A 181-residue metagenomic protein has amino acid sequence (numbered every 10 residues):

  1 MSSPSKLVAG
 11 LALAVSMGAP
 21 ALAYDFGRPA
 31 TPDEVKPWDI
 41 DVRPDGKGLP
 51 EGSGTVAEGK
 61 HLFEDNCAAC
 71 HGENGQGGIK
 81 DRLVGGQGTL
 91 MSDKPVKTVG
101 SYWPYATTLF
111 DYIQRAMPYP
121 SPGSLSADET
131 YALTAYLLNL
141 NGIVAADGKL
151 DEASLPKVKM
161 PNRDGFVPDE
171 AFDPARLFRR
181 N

Functional and structural regions predicted by a protein language model:
M1-A9: Bacterial N-terminal signal peptides that target proteins for export
A9-G18: Bacterial N-terminal signal peptides
A21-D25: Boundary at the C-terminal end of the N-terminal hydrophobic targeting segment
F26-L62, P118-P122: Electrostatic cytochrome c docking/interface patches
D39, E51-K80, V84: Sequence/structural segment immediately N-terminal to covalent heme-attachment motifs in c-type and related
R43, E64, A68, G72 (+2 more regions): Sec-exported extracytoplasmic/periplasmic mature domains
K60, G75-Q114, P118, E152: Gly/Gly-Pro-rich "capping" loops immediately C-terminal to redox-active cysteine motifs in periplasmic/lumenal
L125-N181: Flexible coil segments in periplasmic/lumen-exposed cytochrome c-class electron-transfer proteins
